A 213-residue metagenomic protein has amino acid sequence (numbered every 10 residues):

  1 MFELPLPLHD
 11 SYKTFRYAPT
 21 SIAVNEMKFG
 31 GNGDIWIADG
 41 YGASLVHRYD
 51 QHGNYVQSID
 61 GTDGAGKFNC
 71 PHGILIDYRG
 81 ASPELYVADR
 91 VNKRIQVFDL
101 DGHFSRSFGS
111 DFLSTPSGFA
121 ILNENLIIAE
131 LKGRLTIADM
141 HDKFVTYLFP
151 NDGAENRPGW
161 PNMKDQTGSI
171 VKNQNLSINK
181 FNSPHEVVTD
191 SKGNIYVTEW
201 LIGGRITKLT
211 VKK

Functional and structural regions predicted by a protein language model:
M1-Y17, N54-N69, G109-F112, T146-N179: Surface-exposed loop and turn segments in beta-propeller and other repeat-based domains that flank or scaffold
H9-D34, G64-E84, D111-L126, K132 (+1 more regions): Beta-rich, blade/repeat-based domains predominating in secreted/periplasmic proteins but also intracellular
M27, G40-Y41, R79, R90 (+3 more regions): Short loop/turn segments immediately following the C-termini of beta-strands
I37-A38, V87, I128, V197-T198: Residue position within the beta-strands of beta-propeller blades
L45-H47, Q57, Q96, R106 (+2 more regions): WD40 beta-propeller blade core
D50-N54, D99-H103, D139-K143, T210-K213: Short loop/turn segments that connect beta-strands within beta-propeller blades
A81-A88, S110-G168: Loop/turn-rich, solvent-exposed surfaces of beta-rich toroidal or solenoidal domains
K180-K213: Blade-level signature of beta-propeller repeat domains, shared across WD40, Kelch, NHL, RCC1 and BNR/Asp-box propellers
